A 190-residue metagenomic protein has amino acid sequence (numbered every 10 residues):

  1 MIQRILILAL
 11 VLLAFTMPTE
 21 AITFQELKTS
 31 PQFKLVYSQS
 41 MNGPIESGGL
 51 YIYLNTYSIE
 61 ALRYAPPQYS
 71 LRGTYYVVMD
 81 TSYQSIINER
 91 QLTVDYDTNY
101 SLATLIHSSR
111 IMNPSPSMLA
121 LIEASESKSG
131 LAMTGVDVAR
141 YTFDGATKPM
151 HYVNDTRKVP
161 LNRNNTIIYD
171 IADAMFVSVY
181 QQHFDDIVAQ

Functional and structural regions predicted by a protein language model:
M1-I5: Positively charged n-region of N-terminal signal peptides that target proteins for export
I7-A14: Bacterial N-terminal signal peptides
T16-P18: N-terminal signal peptide c-region/cleavage motif recognized by signal peptidases
A21-R90, D97-Q190: N-terminal secretory-pathway/extracellular module detecting exported/lumenal segments and adjacent signal-anchor/first
